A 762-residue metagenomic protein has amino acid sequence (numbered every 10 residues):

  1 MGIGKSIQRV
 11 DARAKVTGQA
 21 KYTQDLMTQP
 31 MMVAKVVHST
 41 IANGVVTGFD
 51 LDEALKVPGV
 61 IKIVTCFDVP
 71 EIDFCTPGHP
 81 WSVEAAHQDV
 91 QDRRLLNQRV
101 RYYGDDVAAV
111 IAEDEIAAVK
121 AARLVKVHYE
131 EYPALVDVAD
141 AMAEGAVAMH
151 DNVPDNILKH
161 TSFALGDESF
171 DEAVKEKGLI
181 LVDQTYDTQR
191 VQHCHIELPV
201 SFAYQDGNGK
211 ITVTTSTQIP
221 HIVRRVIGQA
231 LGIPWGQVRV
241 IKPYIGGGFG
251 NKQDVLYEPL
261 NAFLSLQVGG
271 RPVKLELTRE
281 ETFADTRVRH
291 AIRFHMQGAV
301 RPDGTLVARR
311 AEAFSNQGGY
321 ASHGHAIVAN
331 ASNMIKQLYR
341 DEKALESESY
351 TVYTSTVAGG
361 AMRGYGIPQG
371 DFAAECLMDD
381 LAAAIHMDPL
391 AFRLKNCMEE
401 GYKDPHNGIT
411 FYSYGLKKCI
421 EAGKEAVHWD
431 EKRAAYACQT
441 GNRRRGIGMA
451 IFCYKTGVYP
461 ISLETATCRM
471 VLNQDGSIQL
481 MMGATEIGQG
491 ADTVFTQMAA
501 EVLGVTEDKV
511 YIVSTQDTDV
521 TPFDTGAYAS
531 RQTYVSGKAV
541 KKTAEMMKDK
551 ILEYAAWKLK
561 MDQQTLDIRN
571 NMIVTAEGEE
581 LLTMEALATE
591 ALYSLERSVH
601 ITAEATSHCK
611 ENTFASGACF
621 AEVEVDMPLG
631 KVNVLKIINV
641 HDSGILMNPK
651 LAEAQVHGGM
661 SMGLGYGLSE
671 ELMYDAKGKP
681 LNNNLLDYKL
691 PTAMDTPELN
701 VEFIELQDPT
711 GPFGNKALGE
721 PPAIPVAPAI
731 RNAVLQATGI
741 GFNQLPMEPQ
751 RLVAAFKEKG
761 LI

Functional and structural regions predicted by a protein language model:
M1-D155, S594-L595: Flexible, low-hydrophobicity surface segments
D11-A14, A85-H87, D155-S201, A291-C376 (+4 more regions): Glycine-rich loop/linker segments at domain edges
R13-A14, R123-E130, A134-V136, Q218 (+7 more regions): Extended active-site and interfacial segments that coordinate phosphate-rich ligands in large catalytic machineries
V57, C66-F67, G232-Q237, L266-K274 (+3 more regions): C-terminal catalytic domains of large/alpha subunits in multi-subunit enzymes
D73-G78, A121-L124, T215, R224-V226 (+12 more regions): Short acidic, glycine/serine/threonine-rich loops at helix termini
Q98-R99, P234-K242, Q267-T278, F283-D285: Conserved catalytic cysteine-centered active-site region of acyl-thioester-dependent Claisen-condensing enzymes
A146-L231, C397-S477, A605, L681-D695 (+1 more regions): Helix-loop-helix junctions that connect adjacent transmembrane helices in secondary transporters/permeases, recognized
G248-E276, A491-A499: Thiamine diphosphate
